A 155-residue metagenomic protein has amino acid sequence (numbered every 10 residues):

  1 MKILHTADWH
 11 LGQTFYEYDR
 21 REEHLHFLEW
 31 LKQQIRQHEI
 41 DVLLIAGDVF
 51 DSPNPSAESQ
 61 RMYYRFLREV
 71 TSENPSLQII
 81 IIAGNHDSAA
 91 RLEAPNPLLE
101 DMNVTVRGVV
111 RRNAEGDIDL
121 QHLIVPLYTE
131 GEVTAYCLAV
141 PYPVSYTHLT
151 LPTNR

Functional and structural regions predicted by a protein language model:
M1-L4, L123-L138, V144: Beta-strand-turn-beta hairpins that frame and shape the catalytic cleft of phosphate-ester-processing enzymes
M1-R68, P75-S76: N-terminal active-site segment of His-dependent metallophosphoesterases
F27-Q37, D119-T134: Short amphipathic alpha-helices and their capping/turn segments at secondary-structure boundaries
V49-F66, A83-M102, G108: Metal-dependent catalytic neighborhoods of phosphoester/phosphodiester hydrolases
Q78-I80, T105, Y136: Proline-centered loop/turn at the N-terminus of a beta-strand
I80-A83, A139-P143: Divalent metal-dependent hydrolysis catalytic cores, especially in the metallo-beta-lactamase
V106-G108, R112-A114: Extended, Lys/Arg-enriched charged tracts that mediate electrostatic binding to polyanionic substrates
T147-T153: Conserved small/polar residues in nucleotide/adenosyl-binding loops
